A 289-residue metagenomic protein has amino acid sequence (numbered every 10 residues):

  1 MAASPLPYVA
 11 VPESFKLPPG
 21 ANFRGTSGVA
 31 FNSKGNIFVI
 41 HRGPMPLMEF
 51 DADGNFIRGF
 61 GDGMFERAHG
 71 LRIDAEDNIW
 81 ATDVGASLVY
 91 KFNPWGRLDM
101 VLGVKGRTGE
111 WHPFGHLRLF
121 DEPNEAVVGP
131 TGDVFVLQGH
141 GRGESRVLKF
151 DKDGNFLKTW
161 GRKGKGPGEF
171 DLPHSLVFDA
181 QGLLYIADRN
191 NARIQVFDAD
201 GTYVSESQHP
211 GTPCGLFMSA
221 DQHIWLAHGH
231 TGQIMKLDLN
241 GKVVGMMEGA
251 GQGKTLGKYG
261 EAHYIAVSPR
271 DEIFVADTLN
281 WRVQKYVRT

Functional and structural regions predicted by a protein language model:
M1-T289: Eukaryotic scaffold repeat domains enriched in small/polar residues
